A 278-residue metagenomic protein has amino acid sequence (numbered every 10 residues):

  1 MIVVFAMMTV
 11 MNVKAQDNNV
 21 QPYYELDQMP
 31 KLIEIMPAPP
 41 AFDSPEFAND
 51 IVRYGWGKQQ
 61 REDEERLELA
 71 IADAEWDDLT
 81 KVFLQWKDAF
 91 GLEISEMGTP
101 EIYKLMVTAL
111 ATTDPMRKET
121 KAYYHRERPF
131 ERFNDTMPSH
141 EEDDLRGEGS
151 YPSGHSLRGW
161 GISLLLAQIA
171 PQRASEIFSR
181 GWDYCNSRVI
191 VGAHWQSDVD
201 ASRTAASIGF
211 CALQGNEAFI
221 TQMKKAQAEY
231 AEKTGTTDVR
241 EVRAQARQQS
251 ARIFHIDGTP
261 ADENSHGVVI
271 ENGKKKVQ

Functional and structural regions predicted by a protein language model:
M1-Q16: Bacterial Sec-dependent N-terminal signal peptides
Q16-V191, T204, A212-Q222, A228-E232: Hydrophobic alpha-helical bundle signature of multipass membrane enzymes
G192-A201: Short acidic/histidine-rich active-site segments
G235-D257: Residue-level detector of functionally pivotal "anchor" positions at catalytic/ligand-binding pockets or at interdomain
H255, N264, I270-E271: Acidic surface patches and DE-rich sequence motifs
V268-Q278: C-terminal tail/sorting-segment detector
